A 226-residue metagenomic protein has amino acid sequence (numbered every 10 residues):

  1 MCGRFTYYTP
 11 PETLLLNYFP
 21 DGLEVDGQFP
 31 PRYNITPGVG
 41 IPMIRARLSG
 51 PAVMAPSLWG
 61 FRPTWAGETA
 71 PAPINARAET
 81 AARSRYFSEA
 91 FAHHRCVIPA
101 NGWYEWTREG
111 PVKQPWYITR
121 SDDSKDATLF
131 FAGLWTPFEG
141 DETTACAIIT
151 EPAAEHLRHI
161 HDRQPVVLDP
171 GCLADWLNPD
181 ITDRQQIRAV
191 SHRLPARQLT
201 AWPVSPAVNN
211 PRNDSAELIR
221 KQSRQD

Functional and structural regions predicted by a protein language model:
M1-D226: Short linear sequence motif anchored by a di-proline
